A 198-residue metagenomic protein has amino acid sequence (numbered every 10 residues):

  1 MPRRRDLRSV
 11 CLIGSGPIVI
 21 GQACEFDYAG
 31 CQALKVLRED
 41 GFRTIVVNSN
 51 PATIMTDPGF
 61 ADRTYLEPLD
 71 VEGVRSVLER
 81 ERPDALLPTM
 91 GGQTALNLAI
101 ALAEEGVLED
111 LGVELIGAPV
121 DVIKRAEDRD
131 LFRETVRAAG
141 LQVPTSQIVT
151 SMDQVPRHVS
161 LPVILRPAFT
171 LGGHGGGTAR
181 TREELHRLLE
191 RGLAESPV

Functional and structural regions predicted by a protein language model:
M1-V198: N-terminal beta-alpha lobe that positions the nucleotide/phosphoryl donor in ATP/NTP-coupled carboxylate activation
